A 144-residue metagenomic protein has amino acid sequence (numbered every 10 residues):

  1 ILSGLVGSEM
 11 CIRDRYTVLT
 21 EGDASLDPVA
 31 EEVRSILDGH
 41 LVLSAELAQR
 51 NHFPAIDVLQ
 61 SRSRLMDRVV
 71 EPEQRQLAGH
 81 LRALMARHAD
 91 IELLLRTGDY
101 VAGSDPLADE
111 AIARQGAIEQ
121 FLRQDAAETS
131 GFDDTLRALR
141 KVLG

Functional and structural regions predicted by a protein language model:
I1-G7, I12: Single conserved hydrophobic/aromatic residue that forms the stacking wall/gate of nucleotide- or nucleobase-binding
T17-G144: Conserved NTP phosphate-binding and transfer environment spanning the P-loop NTPase/kinase superfamily
